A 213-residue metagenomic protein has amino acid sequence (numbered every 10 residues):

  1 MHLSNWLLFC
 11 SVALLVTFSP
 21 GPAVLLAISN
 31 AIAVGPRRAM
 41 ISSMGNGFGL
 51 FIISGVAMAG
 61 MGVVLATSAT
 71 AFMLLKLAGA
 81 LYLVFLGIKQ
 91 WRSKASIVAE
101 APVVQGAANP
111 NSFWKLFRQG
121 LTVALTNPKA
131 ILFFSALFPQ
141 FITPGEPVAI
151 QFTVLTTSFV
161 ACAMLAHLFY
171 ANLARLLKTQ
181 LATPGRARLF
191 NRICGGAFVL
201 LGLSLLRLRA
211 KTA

Functional and structural regions predicted by a protein language model:
H2, W6, N109-F117, A130 (+2 more regions): Primarily residues marking transmembrane-helix entry/exit sites
L3-M73, A136-L155, V160, A171: Juxtamembrane transmembrane-helix termini in multi-pass membrane transport proteins
L14, F18, F51-G55, I88 (+5 more regions): Hydrophobic/aromatic residues within the transmembrane alpha-helices of Major Facilitator Superfamily
G21, G35, N127-P128, T183: Short loop-to-helix capping motifs
G35-M44, G106-A108, Q119-T122, T183-R186 (+1 more regions): Juxtamembrane helix-capping/reentrant segments at transmembrane boundaries
R37-K115: Membrane helix-loop-helix hairpins that form the core translocation module of multi-pass transporters
T67-V98, V160, A166-A174, K178-A213: Selective transmembrane alpha-helices of multi-pass membrane proteins
V123-S135, G195-F198: Core segments of transmembrane alpha-helices that mediate helix-helix packing or line hydrophobic substrate/ligand
